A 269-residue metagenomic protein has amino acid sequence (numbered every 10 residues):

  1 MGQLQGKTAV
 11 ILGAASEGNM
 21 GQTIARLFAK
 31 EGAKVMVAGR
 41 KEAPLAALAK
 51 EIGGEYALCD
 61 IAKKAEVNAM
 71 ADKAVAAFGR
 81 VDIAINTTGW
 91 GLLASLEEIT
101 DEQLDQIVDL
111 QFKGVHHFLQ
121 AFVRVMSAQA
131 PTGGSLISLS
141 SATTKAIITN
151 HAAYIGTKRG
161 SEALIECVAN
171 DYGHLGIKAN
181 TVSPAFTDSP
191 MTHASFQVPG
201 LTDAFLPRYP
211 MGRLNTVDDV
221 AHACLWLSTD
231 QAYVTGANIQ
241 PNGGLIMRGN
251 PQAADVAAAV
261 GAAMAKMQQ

Functional and structural regions predicted by a protein language model:
G2-M36: Canonical Rossmann dinucleotide-binding motif of NAD(H)/NADP(H)-dependent dehydrogenases/reductases, specifically
S95-L96, T100-V108, F205: Substrate-binding pocket helix/loop in short-chain dehydrogenase/reductase
L119, T157, I165: Active-site helix of classical SDR
R124, N170-H174: Alpha-helical segment proximal to the catalytic Tyr-Lys
G173, K178, T235-G236: Short, small/polar-rich loop/turn modules that mediate ligand/substrate recognition or access, typified
R213-P241, I246: C-terminal substrate-recognition "lid" of short-chain dehydrogenase/reductases
T235-Q269: Short C-terminal tail/terminal secondary-structure segment of NAD(P)H-dependent dehydrogenase/reductase domains
